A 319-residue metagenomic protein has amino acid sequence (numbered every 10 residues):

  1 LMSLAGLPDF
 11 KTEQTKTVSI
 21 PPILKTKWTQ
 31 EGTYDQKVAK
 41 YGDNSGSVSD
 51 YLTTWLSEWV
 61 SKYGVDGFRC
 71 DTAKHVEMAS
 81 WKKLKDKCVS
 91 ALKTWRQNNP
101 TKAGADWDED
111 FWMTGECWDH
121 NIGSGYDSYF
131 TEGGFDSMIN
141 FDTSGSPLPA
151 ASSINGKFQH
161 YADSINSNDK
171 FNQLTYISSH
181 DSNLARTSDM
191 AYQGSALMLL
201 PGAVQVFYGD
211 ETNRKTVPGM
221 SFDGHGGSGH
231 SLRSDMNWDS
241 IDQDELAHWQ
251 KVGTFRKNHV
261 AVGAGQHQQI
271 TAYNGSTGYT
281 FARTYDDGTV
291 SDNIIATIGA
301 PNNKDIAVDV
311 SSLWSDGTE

Functional and structural regions predicted by a protein language model:
L1-Y63, L84, C88, K93 (+2 more regions): Substrate-binding/active-site clefts of carbohydrate-active enzymes
D43-S47, A185, S240: Short, surface-exposed alpha-helical recognition segments that flank or form part of ligand/macromolecule-binding
S45, K170, Y176: Acidic/His-rich catalytic or pseudo-catalytic neighborhoods that scaffold and/or coordinate enzyme active centers
T54-Q173, R186-D189, S195-L200, T212-T318: Active-site-proximal helices and loops of the catalytic beta/alpha 8
